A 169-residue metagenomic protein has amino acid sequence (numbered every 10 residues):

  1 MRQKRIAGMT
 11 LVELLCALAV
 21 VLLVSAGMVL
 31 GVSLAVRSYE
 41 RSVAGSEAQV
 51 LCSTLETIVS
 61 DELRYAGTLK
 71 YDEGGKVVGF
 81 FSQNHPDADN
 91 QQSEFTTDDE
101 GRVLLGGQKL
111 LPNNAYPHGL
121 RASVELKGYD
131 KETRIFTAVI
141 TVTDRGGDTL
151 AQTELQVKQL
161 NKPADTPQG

Functional and structural regions predicted by a protein language model:
R2, I6-D61: Aliphatic-rich helix starts adjacent to a transmembrane/signal segment
L69-T137, G146-T149, N161-G169: Type IV pilin-like appendage domain
A151-T153: Extracellular and select intracellular beta-sandwich modules with Ser/Thr-enriched, small-residue motifs on
Q156-L160: Short beta-strand edge segments in extracellular beta-sheet folds
